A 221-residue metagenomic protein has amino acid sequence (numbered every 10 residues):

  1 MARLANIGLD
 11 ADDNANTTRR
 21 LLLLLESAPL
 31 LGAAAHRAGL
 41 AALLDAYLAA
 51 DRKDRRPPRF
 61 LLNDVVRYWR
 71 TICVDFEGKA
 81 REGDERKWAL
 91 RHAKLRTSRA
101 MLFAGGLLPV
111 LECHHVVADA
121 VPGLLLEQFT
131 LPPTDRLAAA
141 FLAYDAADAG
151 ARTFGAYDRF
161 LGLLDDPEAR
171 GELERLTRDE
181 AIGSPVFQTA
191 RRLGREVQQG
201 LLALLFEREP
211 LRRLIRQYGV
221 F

Functional and structural regions predicted by a protein language model:
M1-L23: Metal-dependent nucleotidyltransferase catalytic core
L31-F221: Conserved nucleotidyltransferase catalytic core and NTase-mimicking acidic/glycine-rich helix/loop elements in nucleic
